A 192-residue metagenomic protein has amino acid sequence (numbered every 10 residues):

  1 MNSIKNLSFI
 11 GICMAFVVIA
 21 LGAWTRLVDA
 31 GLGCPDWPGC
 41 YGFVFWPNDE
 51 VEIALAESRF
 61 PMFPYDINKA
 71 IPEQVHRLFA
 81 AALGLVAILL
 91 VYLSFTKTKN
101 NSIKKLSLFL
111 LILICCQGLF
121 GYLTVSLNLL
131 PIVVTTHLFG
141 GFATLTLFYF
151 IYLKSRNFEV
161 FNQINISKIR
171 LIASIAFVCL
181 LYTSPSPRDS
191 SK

Functional and structural regions predicted by a protein language model:
L7-G33, L180-L181: N-terminal signal-anchor transmembrane alpha helix
S8, N101-L110, I169, A173: Membrane-interfacial loop-to-transmembrane alpha-helix junctions, especially the N-terminal start
M14-L21, K105-L123, V178-C179: Small-polar-interrupted transmembrane alpha-helices in polytopic inner-membrane proteins
A30-A70: Extracytosolic (periplasmic/ER-lumenal) interhelical loops and adjacent juxtamembrane/interface segments of multi-pass
R77-L90: Hydrophobic alpha-helical transmembrane segments
G84-A87, G141-S155: Hydrophobic cores of alpha-helical transmembrane segments in multi-pass inner/ER membrane proteins, independent
L127-G140: Non-cytosolic membrane-interface motifs at loop->transmembrane helix junctions
Y182-D189: Conserved small/polar residues in nucleotide/adenosyl-binding loops
